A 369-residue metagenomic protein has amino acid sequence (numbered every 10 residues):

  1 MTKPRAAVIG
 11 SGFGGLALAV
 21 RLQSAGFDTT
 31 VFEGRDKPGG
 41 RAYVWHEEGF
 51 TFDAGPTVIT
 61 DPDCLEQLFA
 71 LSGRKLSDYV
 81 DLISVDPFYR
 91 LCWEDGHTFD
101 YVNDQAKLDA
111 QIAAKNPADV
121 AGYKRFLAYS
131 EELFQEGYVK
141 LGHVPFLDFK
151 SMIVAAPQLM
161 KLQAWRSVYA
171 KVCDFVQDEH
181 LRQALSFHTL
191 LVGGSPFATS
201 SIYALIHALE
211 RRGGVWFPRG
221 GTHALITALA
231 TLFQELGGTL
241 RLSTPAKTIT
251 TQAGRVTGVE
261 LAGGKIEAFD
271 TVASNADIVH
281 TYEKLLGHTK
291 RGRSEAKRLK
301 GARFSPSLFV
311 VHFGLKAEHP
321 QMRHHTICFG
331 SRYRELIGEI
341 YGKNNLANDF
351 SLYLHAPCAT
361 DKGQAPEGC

Functional and structural regions predicted by a protein language model:
K3-E132: N-terminal glycine-rich phosphate/pyrophosphate-binding loop and immediately adjacent elements
G15-L16, R21, A25, K171-F175 (+6 more regions): Generic, well-ordered alpha-helical scaffold segments in large soluble proteins
V58, Y101, D119, Y123 (+8 more regions): Generic structural signal for well-ordered, non-membrane alpha-helical segments in soluble metabolic enzymes
C92-T199: Rossmann-like flavin
D95, S195-T199, T250-T257, E367-C369: A short, glycine/Asx- and small/polar-enriched loop/turn that sits immediately N-terminal to a beta-strand
L205-E260: Helical element adjacent to the flavin cofactor pocket in flavoenzyme catalytic cores
K247-P366: Mid-domain catalytic core of redox enzymes that form a hydrophobic substrate pocket/lid adjacent to a catalytic redox
